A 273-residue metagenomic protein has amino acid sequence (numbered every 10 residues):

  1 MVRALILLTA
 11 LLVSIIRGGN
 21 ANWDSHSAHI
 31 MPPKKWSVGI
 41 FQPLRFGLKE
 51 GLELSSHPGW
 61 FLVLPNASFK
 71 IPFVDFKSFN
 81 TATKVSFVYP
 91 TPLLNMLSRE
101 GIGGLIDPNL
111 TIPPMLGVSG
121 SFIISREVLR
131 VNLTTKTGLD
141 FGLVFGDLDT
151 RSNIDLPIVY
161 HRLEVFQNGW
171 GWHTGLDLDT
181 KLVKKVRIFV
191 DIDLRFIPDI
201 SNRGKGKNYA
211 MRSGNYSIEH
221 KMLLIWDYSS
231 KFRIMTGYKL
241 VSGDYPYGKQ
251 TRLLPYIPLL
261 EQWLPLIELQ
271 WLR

Functional and structural regions predicted by a protein language model:
M1-W23: Cleavable N-terminal export/targeting peptides
A4, N66-F69, Y247: Short secondary-structure transition/capping segments
G18-G19, Q42-G47, S98, T150-N153: Short amphipathic alpha-helical segments, especially helix-boundary/capping motifs
N22-W23, P113-R273: Outer-membrane beta-barrel transmembrane domain signature
H29-L62, A67-F69, T81-Y89, L105-D107 (+6 more regions): Transmembrane beta-strand segments that form the barrel wall of outer-membrane beta-barrel proteins
G59-F61, N66-G142: Gram-negative (and chloroplast) outer-membrane scaffold detector with strong preference for beta-barrel transmembrane
